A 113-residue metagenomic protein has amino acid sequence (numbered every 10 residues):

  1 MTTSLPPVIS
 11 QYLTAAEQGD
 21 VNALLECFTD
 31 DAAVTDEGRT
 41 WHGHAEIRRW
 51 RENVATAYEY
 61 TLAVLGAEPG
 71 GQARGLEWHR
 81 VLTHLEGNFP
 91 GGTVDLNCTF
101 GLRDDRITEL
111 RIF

Functional and structural regions predicted by a protein language model:
M1-F113: C-terminal and inter-domain tail/linker signature
